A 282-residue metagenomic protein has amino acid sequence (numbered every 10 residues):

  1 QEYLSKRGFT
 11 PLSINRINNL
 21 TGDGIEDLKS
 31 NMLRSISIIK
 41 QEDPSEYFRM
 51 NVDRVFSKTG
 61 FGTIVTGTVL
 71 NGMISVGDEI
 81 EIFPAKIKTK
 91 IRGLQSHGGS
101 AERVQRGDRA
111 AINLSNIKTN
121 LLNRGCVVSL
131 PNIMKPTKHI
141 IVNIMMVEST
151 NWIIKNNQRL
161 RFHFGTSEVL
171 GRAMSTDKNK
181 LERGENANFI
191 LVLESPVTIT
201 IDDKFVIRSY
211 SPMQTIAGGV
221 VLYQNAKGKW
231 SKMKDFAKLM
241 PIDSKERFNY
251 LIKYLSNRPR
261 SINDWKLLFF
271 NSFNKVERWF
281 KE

Functional and structural regions predicted by a protein language model:
Q1-E2, I117-E282: C-terminal effector modules of nucleic-acid-centric enzymes and ribosome-associated factors
E2-T150: Conserved catalytic-core segments of large NTP-driven translation/proteostasis enzymes
